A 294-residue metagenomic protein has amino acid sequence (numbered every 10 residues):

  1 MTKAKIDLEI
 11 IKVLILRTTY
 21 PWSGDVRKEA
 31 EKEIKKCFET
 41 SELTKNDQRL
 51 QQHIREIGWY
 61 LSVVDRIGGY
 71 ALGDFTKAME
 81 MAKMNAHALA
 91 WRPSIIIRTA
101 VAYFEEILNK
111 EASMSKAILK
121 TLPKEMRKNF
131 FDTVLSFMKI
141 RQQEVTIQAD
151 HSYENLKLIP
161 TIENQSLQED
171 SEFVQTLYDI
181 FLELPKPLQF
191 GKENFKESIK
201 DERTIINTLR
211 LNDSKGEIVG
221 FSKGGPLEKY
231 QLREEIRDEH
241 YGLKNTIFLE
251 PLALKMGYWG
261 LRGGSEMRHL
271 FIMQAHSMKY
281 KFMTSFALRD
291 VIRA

Functional and structural regions predicted by a protein language model:
M1-K3, E9-P21, D65: His-Asp-centered metal-binding catalytic motifs of divalent-metal-dependent phosphohydrolases/nucleases
Y20-K157: Divalent metal-dependent phosphate-bond-processing catalytic cores, especially two-metal-ion Mg2+/Mn2+ enzymes that act
K77-A88, K196-E197, G225-P226, H269: Amphipathic alpha-helical scaffolding segments
A149-N194, D201, T208-I218: Short amphipathic alpha-helix that is part of the acyltransferase structural core
D179-K186, I199-K200, T204, K223-E234 (+1 more regions): GNAT-family acyltransferases
D213-P251: Conserved acyl-donor/pantetheine-binding loop and adjacent beta-alpha core of acyl/acetyltransferases and related
L249, A275-D290: Conserved GNAT acetyl-CoA-binding A-motif
L249-L254, W259-H276: Conserved acetyl-CoA-binding loop-helix of GNAT-fold acetyltransferases
